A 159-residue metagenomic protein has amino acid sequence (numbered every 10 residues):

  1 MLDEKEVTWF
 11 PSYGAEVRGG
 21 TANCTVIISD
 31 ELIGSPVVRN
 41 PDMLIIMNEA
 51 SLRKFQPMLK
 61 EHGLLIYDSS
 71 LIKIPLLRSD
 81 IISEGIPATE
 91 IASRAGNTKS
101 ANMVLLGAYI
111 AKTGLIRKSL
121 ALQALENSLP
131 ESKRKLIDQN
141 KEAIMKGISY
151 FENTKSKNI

Functional and structural regions predicted by a protein language model:
M1-I159: Active-site cofactor/cluster-binding pocket
